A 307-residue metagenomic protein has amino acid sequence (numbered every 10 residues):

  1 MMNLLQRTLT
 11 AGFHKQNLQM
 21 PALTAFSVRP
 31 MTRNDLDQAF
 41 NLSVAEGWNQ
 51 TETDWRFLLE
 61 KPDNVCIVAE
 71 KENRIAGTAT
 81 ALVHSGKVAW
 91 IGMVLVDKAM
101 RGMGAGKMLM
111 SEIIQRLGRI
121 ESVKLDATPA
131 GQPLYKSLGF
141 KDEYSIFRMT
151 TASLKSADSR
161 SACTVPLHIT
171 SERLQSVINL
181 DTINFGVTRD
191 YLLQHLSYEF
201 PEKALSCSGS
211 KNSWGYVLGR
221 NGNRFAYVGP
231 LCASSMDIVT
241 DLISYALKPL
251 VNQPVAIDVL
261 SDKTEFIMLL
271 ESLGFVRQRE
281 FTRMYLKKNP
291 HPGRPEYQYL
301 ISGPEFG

Functional and structural regions predicted by a protein language model:
M2-R33, A152-S171: Conserved N-terminal entry element of GNAT/NAT acetyltransferase domains
N3-T8, G12, A127, L138-A157 (+3 more regions): Active-site/acyl-donor-binding loops of N-acyltransferases
L4-L5, L18-M20, N34-L36, F40-T80 (+1 more regions): Active-site rim helix/loop that mediates acceptor-substrate recognition in acyltransferases
D37, F140-Y227, D237: Amide-forming acyltransferase catalytic core, primarily the GNAT-like/NAT-type and related acyltransferase folds
V68, R74-V83, A89-L95, S206 (+1 more regions): Conserved beta-strand in the GNAT
V96, G102-Q115, S137, S235-K248 (+1 more regions): Conserved acetyl-CoA-binding loop-helix of GNAT-fold acetyltransferases
R116-T128, V251-S261: Conserved GNAT acetyl-CoA-binding A-motif
K211-L270: Glycine/small-residue-rich hydrophobic helix-like segments
